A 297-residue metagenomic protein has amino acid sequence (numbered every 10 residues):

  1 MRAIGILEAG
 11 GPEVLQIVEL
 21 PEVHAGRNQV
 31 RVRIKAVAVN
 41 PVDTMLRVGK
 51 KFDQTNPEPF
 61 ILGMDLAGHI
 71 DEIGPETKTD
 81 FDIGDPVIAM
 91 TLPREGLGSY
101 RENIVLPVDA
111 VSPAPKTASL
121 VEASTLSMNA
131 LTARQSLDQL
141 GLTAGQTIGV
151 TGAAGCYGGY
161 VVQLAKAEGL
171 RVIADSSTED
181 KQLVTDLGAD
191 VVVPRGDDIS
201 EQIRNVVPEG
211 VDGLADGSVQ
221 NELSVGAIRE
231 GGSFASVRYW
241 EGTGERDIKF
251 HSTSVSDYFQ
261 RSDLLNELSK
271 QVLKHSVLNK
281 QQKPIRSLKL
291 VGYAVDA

Functional and structural regions predicted by a protein language model:
P21-A38, K51-P93: Glycine-rich beta-strand-centered segment in the early N-terminal region that forms part of a ligand/cofactor-binding
D71, I173-D175, A235: Conserved beta-strand positions in the Rossmann-like core of class I SAM-dependent methyltransferases
D85-P86, N103, T147, A167 (+2 more regions): Residue-level marker of beta-strand positions
I88-G152: NAD(P)H dinucleotide-binding glycine-rich loop of Rossmann-like/cofactor-binding domains, especially the beta1-alpha1
G96, S218-S287: Glycine-rich phosphate-binding loop and adjacent beta-alpha segment of Rossmann(oid) nucleotide-cofactor-binding
L126-D197: Mid-domain Rossmann-like dinucleotide-binding core that forms the NAD(H)/NADP(H) cofactor-binding site
D198-E209: Short amphipathic alpha-helix with an adjacent loop that forms part of the alpha/beta core around
